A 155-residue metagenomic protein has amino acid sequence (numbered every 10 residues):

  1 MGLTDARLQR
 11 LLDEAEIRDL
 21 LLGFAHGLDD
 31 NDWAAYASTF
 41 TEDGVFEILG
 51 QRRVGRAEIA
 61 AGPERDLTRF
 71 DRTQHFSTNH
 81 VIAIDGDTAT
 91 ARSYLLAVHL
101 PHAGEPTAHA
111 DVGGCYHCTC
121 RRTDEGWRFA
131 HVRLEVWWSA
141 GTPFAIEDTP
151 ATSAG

Functional and structural regions predicted by a protein language model:
M1-A34, S38, E42: Short, low-complexity N-terminal intrinsically disordered segments enriched in polar/charged residues
W33-H99: A solvent-exposed, acidic/Ser-Thr-rich amphipathic alpha-helical stretch
T90-R92, G113-I146: Short beta-strand edge/turn micro-motifs at domain boundaries
V98-H102, W137: Short, solvent-exposed loop/turn segments at secondary-structure junctions
A103-A110, I146-D148: Short, surface-exposed loop/helix-turn segments at secondary-structure junctions that function as lids/hinges flanking
F144-G155: Extended, polar beta-sheet/loop recognition surfaces of beta-rich domains that mediate binding to diverse ligands
